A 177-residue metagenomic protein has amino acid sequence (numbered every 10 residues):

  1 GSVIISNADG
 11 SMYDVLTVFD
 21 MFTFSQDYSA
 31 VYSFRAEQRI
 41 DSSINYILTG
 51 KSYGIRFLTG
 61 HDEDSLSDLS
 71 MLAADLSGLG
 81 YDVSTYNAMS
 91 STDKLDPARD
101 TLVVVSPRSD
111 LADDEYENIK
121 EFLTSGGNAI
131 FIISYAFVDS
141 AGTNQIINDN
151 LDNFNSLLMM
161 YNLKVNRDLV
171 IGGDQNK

Functional and structural regions predicted by a protein language model:
G1-K177: Short, surface-exposed patches at the edges or C-terminal ends of soluble domains, predominantly
